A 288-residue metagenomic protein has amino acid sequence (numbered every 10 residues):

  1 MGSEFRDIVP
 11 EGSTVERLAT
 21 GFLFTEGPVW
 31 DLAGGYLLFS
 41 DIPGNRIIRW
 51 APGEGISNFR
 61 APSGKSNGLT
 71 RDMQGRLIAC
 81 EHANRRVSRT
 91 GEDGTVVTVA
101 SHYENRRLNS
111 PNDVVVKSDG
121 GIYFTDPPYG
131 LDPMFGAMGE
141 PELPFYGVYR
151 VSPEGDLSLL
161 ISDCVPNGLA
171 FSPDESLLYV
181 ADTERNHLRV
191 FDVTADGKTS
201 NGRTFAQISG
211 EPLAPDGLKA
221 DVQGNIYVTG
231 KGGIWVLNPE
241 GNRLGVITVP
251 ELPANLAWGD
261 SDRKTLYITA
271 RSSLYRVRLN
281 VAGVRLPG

Functional and structural regions predicted by a protein language model:
M1-E16, R285-G288: Blade/loop signatures of beta-propeller domains
T14, T20-G35, P62-E81, R86 (+7 more regions): Beta-rich, blade/repeat-based domains predominating in secreted/periplasmic proteins but also intracellular
E16-R17, S57-A61, V97-S101, L159-I161 (+3 more regions): Beta-propeller fold detector
L32-R60: Beta-propeller domains
I42, H82, P127-Y129, T183 (+4 more regions): Short loop/turn segments immediately following the C-termini of beta-strands
R46-I48, R86-S88, Y146-Y149, H187-R189 (+2 more regions): A short loop-to-beta-strand structural motif that recurs across blades of beta-propeller domains
F124-L143, L279: Short, conserved, GDST-rich strand-edge loop motifs in beta-rich repeat architectures
F191-K198, R278-L286: Short loop/turn segments immediately following beta-strands, especially the blade-tip and inter-blade linker loops
